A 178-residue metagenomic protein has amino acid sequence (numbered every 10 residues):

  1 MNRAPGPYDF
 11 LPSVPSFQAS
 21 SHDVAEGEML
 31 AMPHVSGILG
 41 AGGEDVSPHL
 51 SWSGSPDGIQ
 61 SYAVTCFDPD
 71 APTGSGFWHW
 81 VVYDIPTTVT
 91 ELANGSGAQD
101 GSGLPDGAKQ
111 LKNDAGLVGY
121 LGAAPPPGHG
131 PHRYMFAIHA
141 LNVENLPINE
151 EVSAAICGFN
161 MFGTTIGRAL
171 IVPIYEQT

Functional and structural regions predicted by a protein language model:
M1-T178: N-terminus-centered regions that define maturation/targeting leaders and the start of the first functional domain
